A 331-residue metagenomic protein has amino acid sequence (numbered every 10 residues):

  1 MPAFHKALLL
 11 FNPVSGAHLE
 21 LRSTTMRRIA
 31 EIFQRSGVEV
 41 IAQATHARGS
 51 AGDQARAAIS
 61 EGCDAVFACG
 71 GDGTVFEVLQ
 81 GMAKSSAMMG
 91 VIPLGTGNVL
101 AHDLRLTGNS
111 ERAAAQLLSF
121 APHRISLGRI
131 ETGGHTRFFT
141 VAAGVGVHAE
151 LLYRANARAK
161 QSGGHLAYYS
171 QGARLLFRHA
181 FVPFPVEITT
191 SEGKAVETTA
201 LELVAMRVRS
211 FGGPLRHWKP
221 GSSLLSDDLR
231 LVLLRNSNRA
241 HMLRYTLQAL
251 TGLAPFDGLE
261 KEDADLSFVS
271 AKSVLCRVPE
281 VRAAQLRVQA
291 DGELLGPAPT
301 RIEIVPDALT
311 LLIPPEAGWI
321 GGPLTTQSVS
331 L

Functional and structural regions predicted by a protein language model:
M1-V66, F76, E111-R112, G318 (+1 more regions): ATP/NTP phosphate-donor binding region
V14, R27, R35-S36, T45 (+2 more regions): Catalytic core of DAGKc-family lipid kinases
E20, S191-E192, S223-S226, L233-L331: ATP/nucleoside-binding phosphotransfer catalytic cores, i.e., glycine-rich phosphate-binding loops
A68-D72: N-terminal glycine-rich "phosphate-gripper" loop used for MgATP/nucleotide binding and carboxylate activation
T74-A87: Short Gly/Thr/Asp-enriched flexible loops that form oxyanion-binding sites at enzyme active sites
G144, H148, V204-G221, E293-L294: Glycine-rich phosphate/pyrophosphate-binding beta-alpha loops
A159-Y169, F211-P214, K219-H241: Gly/Ser/Thr-rich active-site loops/lids in small-molecule metabolic enzymes that frequently grip phosphoryl groups
V182-F184, T199-L201, L225-R230, S270-K272: A generic structural signal for short beta-strands and their flanking turns/coil linkers
